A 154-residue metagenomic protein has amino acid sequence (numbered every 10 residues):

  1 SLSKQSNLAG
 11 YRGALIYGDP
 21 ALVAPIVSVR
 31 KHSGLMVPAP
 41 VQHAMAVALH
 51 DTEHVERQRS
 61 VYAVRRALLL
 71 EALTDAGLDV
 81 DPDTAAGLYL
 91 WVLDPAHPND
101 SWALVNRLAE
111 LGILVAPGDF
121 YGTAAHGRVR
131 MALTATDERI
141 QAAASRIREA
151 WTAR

Functional and structural regions predicted by a protein language model:
S1, Y11, V92-L93, V115-G118: Thr-Gly-centered strand-to-loop micro-motif
S1-A63, W151: Conserved core segment of the aminotransferase class I/II
G18, V92-A96, L133-A135: Short beta-strand-to-loop capping motifs
V29, V47, L68, A72-A76 (+2 more regions): Generic non-transmembrane alpha-helical segments
Q42, A46, Y62-L73, V80-L93 (+1 more regions): Conserved glycine-rich beta-strand-loop-beta hairpin in the small C-terminal domain of fold type I
P98-R107, R139-A142: Short, conserved charged micro-motifs
E110-A116, Y121-R154: PLP-dependent enzyme catalytic core of the Aspartate aminotransferase-like
